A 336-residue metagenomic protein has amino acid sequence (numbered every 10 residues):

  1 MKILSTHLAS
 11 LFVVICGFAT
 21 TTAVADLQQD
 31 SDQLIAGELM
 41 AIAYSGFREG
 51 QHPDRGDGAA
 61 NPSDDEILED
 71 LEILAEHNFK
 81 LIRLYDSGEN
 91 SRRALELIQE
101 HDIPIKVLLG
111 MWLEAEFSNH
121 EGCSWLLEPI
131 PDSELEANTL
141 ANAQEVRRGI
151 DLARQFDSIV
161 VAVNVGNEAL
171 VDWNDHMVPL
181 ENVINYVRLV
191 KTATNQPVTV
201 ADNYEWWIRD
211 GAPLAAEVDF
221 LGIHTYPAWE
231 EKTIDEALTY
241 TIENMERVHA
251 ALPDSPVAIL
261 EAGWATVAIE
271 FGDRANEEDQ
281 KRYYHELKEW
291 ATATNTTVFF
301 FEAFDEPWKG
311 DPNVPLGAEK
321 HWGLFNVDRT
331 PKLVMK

Functional and structural regions predicted by a protein language model:
D30-Q33, D273-E277, W290-K336: Aromatic-rich peripheral "rim/lid" segments of glycoside hydrolase catalytic domains that contact and position glycan
D32-A36, E72-E76, R93-P104, G149-S158 (+2 more regions): Acidic (Asp/Glu)-rich catalytic clusters
G37-N119: N-terminal carbohydrate-binding/catalytic regions of secreted carbohydrate-active enzymes
D54-I73, N142-A153, W206-G211, Y283: Short, acidic/polar
A94-Q196: Substrate-binding cleft of extracellular glycoside hydrolase catalytic domains
L109-M111, H120-G122, V161, N167 (+3 more regions): Aromatic- and acid-rich polysaccharide-binding/catalytic face of secreted or lumenal carbohydrate-active enzymes
V171, Y226-W229, P253-K281, E302-K309: Active-site clefts of carbohydrate-active enzymes
V187-I208, S255-A262, T297-E306: Aromatic-lined carbohydrate-recognition surfaces of secreted/lumenal glycan-active proteins
